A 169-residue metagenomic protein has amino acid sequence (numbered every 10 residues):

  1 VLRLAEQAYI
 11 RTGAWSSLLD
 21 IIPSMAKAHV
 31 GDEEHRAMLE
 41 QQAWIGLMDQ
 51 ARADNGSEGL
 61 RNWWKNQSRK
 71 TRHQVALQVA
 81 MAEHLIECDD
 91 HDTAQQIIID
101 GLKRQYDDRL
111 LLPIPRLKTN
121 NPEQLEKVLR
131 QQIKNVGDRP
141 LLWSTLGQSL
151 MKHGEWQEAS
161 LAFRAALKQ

Functional and structural regions predicted by a protein language model:
V1-Q169: Repeat-based scaffolding regions
